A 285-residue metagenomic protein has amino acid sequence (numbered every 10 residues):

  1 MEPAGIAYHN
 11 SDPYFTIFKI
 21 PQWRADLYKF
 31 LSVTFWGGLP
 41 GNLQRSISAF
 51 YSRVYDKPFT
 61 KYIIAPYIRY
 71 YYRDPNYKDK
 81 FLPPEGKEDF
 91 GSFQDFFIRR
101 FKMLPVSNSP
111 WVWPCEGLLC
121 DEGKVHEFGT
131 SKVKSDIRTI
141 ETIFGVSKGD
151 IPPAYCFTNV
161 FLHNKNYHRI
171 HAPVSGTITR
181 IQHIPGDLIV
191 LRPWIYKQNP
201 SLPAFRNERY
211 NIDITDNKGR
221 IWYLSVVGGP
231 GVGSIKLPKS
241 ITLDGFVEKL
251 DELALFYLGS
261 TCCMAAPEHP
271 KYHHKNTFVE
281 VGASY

Functional and structural regions predicted by a protein language model:
M1-Y285: Contiguous, well-folded functional domains in the mature portion of proteins
